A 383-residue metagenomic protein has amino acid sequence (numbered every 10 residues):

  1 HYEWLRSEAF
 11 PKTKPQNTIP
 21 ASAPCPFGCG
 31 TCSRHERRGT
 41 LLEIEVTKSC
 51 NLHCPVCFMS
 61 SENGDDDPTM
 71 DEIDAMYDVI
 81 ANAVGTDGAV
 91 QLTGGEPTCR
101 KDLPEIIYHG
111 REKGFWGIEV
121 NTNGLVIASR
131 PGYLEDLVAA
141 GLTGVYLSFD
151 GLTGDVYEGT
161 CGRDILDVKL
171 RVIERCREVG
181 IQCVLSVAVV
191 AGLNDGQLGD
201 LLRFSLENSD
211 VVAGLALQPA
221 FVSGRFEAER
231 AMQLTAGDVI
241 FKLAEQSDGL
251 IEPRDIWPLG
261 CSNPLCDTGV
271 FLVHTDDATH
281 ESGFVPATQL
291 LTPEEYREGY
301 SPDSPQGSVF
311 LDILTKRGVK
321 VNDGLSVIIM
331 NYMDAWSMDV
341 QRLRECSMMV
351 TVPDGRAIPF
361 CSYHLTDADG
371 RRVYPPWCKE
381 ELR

Functional and structural regions predicted by a protein language model:
H1-R34, T268-R383: Radical SAM enzyme core and accessory elements
W4-L5, P15-T122, V126-A128, G132 (+1 more regions): Conserved alpha-helical substructure of the radical SAM core
V46, F58-S61, G94, T122 (+5 more regions): Glycine-rich, histidine-containing beta strand-loop boundary motifs that form or position
S60-G64, L152-D155, V222-S223: A short, flexible beta-alpha/helix-coil linker loop
D67-T69, E158-G162, E227-R230: Short, solvent-exposed loop/turn segments at secondary-structure boundaries
D74-Q91, R100-P219: Radical SAM/AdoMet-radical enzyme domain recognition
L166-D167, R177-N322: Radical SAM enzyme [4Fe-4S]-AdoMet core and its adjacent flexible, acidic and glycine-rich loops/tails across
